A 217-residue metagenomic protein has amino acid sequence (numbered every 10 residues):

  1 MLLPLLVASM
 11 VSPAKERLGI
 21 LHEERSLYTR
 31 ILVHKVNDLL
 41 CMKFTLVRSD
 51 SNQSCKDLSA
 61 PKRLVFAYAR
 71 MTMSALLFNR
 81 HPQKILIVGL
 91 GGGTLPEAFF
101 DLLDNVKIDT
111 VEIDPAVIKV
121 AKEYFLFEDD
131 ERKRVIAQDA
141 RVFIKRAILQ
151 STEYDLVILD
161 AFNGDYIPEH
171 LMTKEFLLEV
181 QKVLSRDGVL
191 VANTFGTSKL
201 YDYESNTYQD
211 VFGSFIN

Functional and structural regions predicted by a protein language model:
P4-M42: N-terminal auxiliary segments of SAM/dcSAM-dependent transferases
K35, R63-V191, F195, K199-Y201 (+1 more regions): The AdoMet/dcAdoMet-binding core of the Class I SAM-like
L39-S54: A short, structured beta-strand/loop element
D57-P61: Short glycine-enriched, charge-decorated loop/helix-capping segments at active-site entrances that position
D202-N217: Conserved Class I S-adenosyl-L-methionine
